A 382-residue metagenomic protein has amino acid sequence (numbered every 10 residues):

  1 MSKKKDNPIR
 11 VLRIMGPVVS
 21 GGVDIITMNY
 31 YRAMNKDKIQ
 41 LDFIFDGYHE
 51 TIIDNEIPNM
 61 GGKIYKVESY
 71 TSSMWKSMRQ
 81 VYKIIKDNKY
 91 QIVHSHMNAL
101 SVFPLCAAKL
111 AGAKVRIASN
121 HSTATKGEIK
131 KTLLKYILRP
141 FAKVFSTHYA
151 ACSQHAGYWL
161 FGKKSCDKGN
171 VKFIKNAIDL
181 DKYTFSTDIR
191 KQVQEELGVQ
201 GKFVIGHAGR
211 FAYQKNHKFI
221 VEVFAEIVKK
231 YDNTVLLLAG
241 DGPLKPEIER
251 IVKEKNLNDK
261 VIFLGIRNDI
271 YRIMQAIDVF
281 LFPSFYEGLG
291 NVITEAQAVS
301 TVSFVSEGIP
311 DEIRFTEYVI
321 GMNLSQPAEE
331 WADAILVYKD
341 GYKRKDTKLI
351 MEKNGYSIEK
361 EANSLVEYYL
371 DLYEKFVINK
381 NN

Functional and structural regions predicted by a protein language model:
S2-I9, R13-K76, N170, P243-L244 (+2 more regions): N-terminal strand-loop element at the rim of the active site of nucleotide-sugar-dependent glycosyltransferases
D24-N29, F203, H207-E226, P243-E249: A conserved mid-protein helix/loop that constitutes part of the nucleotide-sugar donor-binding site
S95-F103, N120: Short His-centered aromatic/hydrophobic patch
F145-T184: A short, active-site helix/loop in glycosyltransferases that binds the activated sugar's phosphate group
T184-G198: A short helix/loop element that forms part of the nucleotide-sugar donor recognition site in Leloir-type
E249-G265: Nucleotide-activated donor-binding/catalytic signature segment of Leloir-type glycosyltransferases, i.e., the conserved
I266, F285: Aromatic "clamp/platform" in nucleotide-sugar-dependent glycosyltransferases that forms part of the donor/acceptor
E312-G341: Change "using UDP/GDP/dTDP sugars" to "using nucleotide sugars
